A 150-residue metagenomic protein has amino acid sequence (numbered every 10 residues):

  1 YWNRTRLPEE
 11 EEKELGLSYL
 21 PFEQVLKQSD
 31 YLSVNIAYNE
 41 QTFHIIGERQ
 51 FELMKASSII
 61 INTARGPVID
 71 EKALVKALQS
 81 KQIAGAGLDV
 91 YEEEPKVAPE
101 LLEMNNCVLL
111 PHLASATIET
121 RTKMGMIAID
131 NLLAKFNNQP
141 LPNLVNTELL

Functional and structural regions predicted by a protein language model:
Y1-W2: Short beta-strand "acidic-cap" motif of Rossmann-like dinucleotide-binding folds
R6-E100: Rossmann-like adenosine-cofactor binding region
S57-L150: Rossmann-like dinucleotide-binding domain for NAD(H)/NADP(H)
